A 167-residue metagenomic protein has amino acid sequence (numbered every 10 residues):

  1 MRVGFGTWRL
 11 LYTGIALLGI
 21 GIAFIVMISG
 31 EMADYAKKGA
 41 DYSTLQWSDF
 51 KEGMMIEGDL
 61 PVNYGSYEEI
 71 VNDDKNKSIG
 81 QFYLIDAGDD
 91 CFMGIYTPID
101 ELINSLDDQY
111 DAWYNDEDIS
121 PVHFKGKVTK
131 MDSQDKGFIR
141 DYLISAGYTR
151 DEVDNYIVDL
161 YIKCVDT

Functional and structural regions predicted by a protein language model:
M1-W8: Short, Lys/Arg-rich N-terminal segment immediately upstream of the first membrane anchor
R2, D166-T167: Short intrinsically disordered, low-complexity coil segments enriched in acidic
T7, D89-D90, G147: Intrinsic-disorder/low-complexity loop/linker signature
R9-I28: Hydrophobic membrane-insertion alpha-helices, especially the h-region of bacterial N-terminal signal peptides
M27-K51, D166: Alpha-helical transmembrane signal-anchor/signal-peptide segments
S43-K127: Membrane-proximal low-complexity regions enriched in glycine and acidic/polar residues
E117-D166: Extended, hydrophilic extramembrane loops/domains of integral membrane proteins
